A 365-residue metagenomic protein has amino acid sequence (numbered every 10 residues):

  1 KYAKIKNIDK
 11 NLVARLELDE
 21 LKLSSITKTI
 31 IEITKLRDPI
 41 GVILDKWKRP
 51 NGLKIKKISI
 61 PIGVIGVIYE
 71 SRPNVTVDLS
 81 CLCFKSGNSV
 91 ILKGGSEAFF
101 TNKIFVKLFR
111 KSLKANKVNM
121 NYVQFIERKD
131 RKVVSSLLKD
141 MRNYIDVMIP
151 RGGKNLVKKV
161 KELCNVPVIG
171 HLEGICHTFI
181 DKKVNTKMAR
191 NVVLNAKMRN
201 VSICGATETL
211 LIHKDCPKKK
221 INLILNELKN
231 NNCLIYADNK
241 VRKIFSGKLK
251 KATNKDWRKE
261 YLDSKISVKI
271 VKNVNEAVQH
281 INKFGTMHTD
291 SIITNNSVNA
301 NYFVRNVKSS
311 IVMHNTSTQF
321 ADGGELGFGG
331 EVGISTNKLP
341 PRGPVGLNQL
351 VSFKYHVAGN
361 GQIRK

Functional and structural regions predicted by a protein language model:
K1-I5, I33-R37, L108-N119, L137-D140 (+9 more regions): Change "in soluble alpha/beta enzymes" to "in soluble alpha/beta proteins
K1-I55: N-terminal Rossmann-like NAD(P)+-binding subdomain of aldehyde/semialdehyde dehydrogenases
K22, I26-T29, P61, T101 (+15 more regions): General structural feature for long, well-ordered alpha-helical segments within catalytic domains of soluble enzymes
K35, I43-K183, K187: Rossmann-like NAD(P) dinucleotide-binding subdomain of oxidoreductase/dehydrogenase enzymes
G63-V67, L82, N88-V90, N121-Q124 (+10 more regions): Structural motif
S71-N74, D78-S89, L108, A115 (+2 more regions): ALDH superfamily catalytic-core signature
T253-K365: Conserved C-terminal structural/oligomerization subdomain of aldehyde/semialdehyde dehydrogenase
